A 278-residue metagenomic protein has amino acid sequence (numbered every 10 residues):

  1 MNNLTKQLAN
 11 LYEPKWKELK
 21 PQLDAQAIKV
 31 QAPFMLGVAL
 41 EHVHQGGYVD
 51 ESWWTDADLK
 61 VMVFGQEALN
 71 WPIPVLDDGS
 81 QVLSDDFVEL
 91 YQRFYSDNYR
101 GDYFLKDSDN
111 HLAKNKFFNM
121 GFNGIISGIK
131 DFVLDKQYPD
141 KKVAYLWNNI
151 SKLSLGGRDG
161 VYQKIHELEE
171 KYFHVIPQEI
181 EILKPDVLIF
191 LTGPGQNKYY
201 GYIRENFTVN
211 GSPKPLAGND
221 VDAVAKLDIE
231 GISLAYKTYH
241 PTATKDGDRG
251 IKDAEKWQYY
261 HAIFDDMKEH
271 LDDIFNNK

Functional and structural regions predicted by a protein language model:
M1-K17, Y162-P177, N197-K278: C-terminal capping/extension of enzyme domains
N2-L183, V187, G193-Q196: A polyanion-binding, active-site-adjacent surface
V187-L188, G211: Secondary-structure boundary/capping signal
